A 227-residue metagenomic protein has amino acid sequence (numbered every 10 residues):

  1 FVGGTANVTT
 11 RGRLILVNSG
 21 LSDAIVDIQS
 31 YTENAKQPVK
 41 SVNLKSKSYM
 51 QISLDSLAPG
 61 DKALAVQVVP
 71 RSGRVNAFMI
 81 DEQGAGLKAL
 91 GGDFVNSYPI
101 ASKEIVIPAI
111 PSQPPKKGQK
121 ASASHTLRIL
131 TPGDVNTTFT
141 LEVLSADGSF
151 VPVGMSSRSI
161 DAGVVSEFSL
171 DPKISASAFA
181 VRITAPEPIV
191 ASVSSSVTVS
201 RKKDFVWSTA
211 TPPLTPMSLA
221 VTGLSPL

Functional and structural regions predicted by a protein language model:
F1-I15, V75-P132, V190-L227: Conserved functional hotspot residues at active sites or interaction interfaces
F1-R13, S22-S46, M50-L54, A109-P114 (+1 more regions): A general "mature secreted/periplasmic domain" signal
T5, G20, S30-T32, S56-A58 (+3 more regions): A mature extracytoplasmic/lumenal domain signature
N7, S19, K45, P59 (+5 more regions): Surface-exposed coil/turn segments at beta-strand junctions on protein surfaces, enriched
R13-Q37, P70-R71, A121-V151, A185: Short acidic, flexible loop segments centered on an aromatic residue
D27-Q29, V39-S41, A77-Q83, V153-S156 (+1 more regions): Short, tandemly repeated low-complexity microdomains enriched for cysteine and small residues
E33-A65, G148-A178: Intrinsically disordered, low-complexity Pro/Gly/Ser/Thr-rich segments with frequent PxxP/GP/PP motifs and embedded
K62-S72, A178-E187: Short, aromatic- and glycine-rich surface loops/edge beta-strands on solvent-exposed regions
